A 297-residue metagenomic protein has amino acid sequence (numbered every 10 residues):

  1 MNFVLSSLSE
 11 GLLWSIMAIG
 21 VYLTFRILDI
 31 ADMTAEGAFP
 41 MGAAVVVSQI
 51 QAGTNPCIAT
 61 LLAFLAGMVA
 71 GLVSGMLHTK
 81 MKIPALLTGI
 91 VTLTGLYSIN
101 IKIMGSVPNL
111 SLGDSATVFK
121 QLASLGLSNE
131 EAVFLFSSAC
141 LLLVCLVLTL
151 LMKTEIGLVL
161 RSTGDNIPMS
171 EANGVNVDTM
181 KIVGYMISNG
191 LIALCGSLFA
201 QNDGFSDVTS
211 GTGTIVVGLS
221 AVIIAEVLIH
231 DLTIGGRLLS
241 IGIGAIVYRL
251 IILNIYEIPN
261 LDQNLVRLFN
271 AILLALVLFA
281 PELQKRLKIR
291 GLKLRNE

Functional and structural regions predicted by a protein language model:
M1-M17, A52-I58, G126-F134: Membrane-interfacial amphipathic/re-entrant helices at transmembrane-helix boundaries
E10, L86, G113, V133-S138 (+4 more regions): Loop-to-transmembrane alpha-helix initiation sites
V21, T54-T94, I99, G244 (+1 more regions): Alpha-helical transmembrane segments within multi-pass membrane transporters and channels
A66, M76, G89-V118, L141-V144 (+4 more regions): Alpha-helical transmembrane segments in inner-membrane proteins
A70, N129-I215: Helix-loop-helix "hairpin" substructures at the membrane interface of multi-pass membrane proteins
A85, G89-T92, L96-K153, V183 (+2 more regions): Transmembrane helix-bundle core of multi-pass membrane transporters and related energy-transducing complexes
D165-A172, N176-T179, L239, I251-E297: Cytosolic-side transmembrane-helix boundaries in multi-pass membrane proteins
I192, G196, N202-R267: Transmembrane alpha-helical segments in multi-pass inner-membrane proteins
